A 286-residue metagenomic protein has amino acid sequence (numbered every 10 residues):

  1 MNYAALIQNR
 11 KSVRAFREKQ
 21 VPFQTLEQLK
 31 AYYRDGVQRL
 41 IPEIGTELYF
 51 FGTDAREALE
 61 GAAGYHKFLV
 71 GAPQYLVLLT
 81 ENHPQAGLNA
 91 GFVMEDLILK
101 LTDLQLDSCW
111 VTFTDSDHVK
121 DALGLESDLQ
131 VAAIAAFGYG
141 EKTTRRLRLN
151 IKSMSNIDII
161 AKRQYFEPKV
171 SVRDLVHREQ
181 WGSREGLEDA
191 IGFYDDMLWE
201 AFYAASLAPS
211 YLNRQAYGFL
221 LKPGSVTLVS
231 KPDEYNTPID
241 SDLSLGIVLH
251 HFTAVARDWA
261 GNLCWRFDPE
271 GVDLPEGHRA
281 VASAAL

Functional and structural regions predicted by a protein language model:
M1-L286: Acidic, surface-exposed loops and disordered segments
